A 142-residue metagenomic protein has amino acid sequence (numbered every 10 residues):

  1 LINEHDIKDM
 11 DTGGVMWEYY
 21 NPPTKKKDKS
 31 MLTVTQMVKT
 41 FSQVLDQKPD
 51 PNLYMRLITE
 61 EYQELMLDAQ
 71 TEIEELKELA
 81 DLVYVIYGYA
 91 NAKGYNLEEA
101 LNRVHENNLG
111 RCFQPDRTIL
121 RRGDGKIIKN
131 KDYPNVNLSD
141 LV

Functional and structural regions predicted by a protein language model:
L1-L79, V83-V142: Flexible "arm" and connector segments at domain edges
